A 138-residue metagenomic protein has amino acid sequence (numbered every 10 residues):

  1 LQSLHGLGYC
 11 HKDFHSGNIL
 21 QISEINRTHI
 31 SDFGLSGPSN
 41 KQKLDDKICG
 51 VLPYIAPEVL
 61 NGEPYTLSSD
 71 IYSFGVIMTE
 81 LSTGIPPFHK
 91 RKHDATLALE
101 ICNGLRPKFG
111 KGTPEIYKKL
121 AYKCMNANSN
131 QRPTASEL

Functional and structural regions predicted by a protein language model:
H5-I22: Catalytic-loop of the protein kinase fold
G17-P53: Activation segment/activation loop of eukaryotic-type protein kinase catalytic domains
G62-L67: Activation segment
D70: Conserved catalytic-loop aspartate of Hanks-type protein kinases
T83-P87: Structural helix C-cap motif within protein kinase domains
G112-N126: Conserved C-terminal C-lobe helix
M125-E137: A conserved short helix/loop substructure at the end of the activation segment of eukaryotic-like protein kinase domains
